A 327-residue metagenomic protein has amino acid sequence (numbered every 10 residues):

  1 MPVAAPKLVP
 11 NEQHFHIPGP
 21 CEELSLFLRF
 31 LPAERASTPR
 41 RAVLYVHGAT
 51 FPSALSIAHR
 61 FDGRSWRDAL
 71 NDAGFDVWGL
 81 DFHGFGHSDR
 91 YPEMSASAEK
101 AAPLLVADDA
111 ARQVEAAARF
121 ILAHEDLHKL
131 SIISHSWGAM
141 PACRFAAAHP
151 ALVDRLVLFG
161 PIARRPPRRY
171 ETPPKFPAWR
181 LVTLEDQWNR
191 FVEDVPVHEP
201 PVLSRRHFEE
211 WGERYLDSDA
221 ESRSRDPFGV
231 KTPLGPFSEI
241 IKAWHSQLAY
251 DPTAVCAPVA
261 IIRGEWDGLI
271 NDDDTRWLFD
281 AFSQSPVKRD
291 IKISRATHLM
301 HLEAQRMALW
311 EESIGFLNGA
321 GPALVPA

Functional and structural regions predicted by a protein language model:
P2-S37: N-terminal cap/lid segment of alpha/beta-hydrolase-fold proteins
R35-G79: Short, surface-exposed "cap/lid" segments of acyl-processing enzymes
D108-K129: Conserved acidic catalytic loop of the alpha/beta-hydrolase fold
H128-I133, W137-P167: Conserved hydrolase catalytic core segment
P167-A260: Alpha/beta-hydrolase
G268-D274: Conserved alpha/beta-hydrolase "acid-adjacent" motif
S283-L299: Catalytic histidine neighborhood in serine/cysteine hydrolases with alpha/beta-hydrolase-type architecture
A296-A308: Catalytic histidine-centered segment of alpha/beta-hydrolase-like enzymes
